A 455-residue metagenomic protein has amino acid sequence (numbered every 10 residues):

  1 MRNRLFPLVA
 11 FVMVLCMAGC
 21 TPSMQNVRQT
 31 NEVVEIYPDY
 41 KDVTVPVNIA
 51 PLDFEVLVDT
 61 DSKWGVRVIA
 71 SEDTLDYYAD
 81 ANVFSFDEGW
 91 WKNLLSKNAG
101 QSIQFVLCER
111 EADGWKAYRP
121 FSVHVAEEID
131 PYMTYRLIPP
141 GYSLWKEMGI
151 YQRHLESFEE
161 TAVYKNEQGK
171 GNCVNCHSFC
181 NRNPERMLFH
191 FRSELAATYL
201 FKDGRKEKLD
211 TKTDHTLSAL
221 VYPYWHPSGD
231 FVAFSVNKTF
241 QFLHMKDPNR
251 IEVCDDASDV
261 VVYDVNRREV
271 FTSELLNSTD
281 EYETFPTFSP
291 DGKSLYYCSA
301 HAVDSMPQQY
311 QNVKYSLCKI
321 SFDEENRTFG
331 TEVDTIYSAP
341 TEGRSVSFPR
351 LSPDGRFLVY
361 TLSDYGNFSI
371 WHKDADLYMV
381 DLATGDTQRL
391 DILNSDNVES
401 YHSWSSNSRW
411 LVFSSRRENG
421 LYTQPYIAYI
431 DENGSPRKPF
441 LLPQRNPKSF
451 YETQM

Functional and structural regions predicted by a protein language model:
M17-G19: C-terminal motif of bacterial Sec signal peptides marking the signal peptidase cleavage site
Q29-D39, D73-W90, E156-C173, F201-A219 (+4 more regions): Multi-bladed beta-propeller domains
I36, W115-S143, H215-T216, R437 (+1 more regions): Low-complexity, Pro/Ser/Thr- and charge-rich linker/hinge segments at domain boundaries
Y37-T60, F240: Contiguous beta-strand segments within globular domains
P131-L144, F234-D256, Y297-K314, Y360-D374 (+2 more regions): Short, conserved, GDST-rich strand-edge loop motifs in beta-rich repeat architectures
M133-D210, H215-T216, Y222-W225: Conserved, compact domain cores that house catalytic/ligand-binding motifs in diverse enzymes and effector modules
N181-N183, P227-S228, P290-D291, P353-D354 (+1 more regions): Residue-level detector of Asp-centered blade-edge/turn motifs that repeat once per structural unit in beta-propeller
R186-M187, G229-V232, G292-Y296, G355-L358 (+1 more regions): Hydrophobic beta-strand positions that form the internal "hydrophobic ladder" of WD40/Gbeta-like beta-propeller blades
